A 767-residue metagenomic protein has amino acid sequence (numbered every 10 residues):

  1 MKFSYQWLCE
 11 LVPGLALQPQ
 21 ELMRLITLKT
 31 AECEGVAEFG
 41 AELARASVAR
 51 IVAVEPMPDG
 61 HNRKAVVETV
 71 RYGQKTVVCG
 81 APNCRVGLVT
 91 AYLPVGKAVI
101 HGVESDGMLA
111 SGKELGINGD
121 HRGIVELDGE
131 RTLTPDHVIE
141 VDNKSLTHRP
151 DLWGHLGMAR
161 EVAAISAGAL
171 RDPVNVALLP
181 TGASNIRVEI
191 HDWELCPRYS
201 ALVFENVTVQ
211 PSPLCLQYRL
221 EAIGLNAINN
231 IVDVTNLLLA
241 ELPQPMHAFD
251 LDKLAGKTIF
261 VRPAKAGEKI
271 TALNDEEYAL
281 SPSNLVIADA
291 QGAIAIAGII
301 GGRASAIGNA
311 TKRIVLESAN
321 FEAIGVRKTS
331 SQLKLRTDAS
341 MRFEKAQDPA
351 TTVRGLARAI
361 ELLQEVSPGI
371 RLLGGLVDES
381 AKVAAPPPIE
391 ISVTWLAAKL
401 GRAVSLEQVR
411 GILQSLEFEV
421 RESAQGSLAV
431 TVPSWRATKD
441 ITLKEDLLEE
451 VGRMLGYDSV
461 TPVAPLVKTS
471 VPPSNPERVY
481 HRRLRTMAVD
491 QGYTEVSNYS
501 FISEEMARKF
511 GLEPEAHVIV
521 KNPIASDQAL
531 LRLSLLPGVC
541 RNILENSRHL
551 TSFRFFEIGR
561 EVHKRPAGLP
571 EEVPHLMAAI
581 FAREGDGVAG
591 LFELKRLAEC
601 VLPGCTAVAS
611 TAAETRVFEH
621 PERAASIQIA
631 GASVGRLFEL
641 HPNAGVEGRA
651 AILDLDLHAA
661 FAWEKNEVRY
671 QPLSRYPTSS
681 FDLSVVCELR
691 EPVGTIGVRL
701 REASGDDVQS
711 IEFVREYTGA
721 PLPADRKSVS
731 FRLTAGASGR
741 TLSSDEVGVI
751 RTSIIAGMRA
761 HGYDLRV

Functional and structural regions predicted by a protein language model:
M1-G182, V315, Q332, D338 (+4 more regions): Phosphate-backbone binding interfaces of nucleic-acid-interacting proteins
F3-L8, H137-S145, P197-E205, D338-A346 (+8 more regions): Short, hydrophobic beta-strand segments
Y5, L11, R24, P56-P58 (+3 more regions): Glycine/proline-enriched, intrinsically flexible loops and inter-domain linkers
V48-T76, Y218, A222, T235-A304: Conserved mixed alpha/beta core segments that line enzyme active sites in large multi-domain catalysts
S105-V125, R131-V138, L285-A384, D527 (+2 more regions): Mobile "lid/hinge" segments at catalytic clefts and subdomain interfaces of large enzymes
G157, I389-F556, T734-G736, T741-V767: Extended, well-folded interaction surfaces typified by the phenylalanyl-tRNA synthetase beta subunit core
S166-I190, S367-L396, A403, L447: Terminal amphipathic helices with adjacent charged low-complexity linkers/tails
Q414-R421, A429, L569-E571, G585-V767: A carboxyl-terminal module marker
